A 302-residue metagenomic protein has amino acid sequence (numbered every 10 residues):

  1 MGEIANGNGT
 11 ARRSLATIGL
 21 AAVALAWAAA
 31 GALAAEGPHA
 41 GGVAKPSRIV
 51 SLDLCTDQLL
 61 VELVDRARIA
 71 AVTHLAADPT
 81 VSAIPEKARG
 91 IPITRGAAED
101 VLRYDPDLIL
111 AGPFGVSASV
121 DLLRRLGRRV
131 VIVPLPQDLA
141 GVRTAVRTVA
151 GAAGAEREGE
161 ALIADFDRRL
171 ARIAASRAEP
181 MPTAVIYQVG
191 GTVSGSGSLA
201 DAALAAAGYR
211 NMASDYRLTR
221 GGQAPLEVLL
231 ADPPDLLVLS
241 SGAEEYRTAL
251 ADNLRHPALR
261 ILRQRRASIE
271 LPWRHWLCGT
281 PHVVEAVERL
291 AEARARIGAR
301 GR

Functional and structural regions predicted by a protein language model:
M1-A11: N-terminal secretory signal peptides that target proteins for export/translocation
R12-A16: N-terminal export leaders
T17-A30: Bacterial N-terminal signal peptides
G42-R48, A118-T192, A213-D215, D232-L236 (+1 more regions): Extracytoplasmic substrate-binding proteins
R48-F114, S119, Y209-M212: A short, structured surface patch at a secondary-structure boundary
D53, P113, L135, V189 (+2 more regions): Short secondary-structure boundary segments
T73, L199-G221, S241, A267-E270: His/Asp/Glu-enriched short active-site or ligand-binding loop at hydrolase and phosphoryl-transfer sites
A98-P106, L126, Q223-P233: Short helices/loops that flank or line small-molecule/ion binding pockets
